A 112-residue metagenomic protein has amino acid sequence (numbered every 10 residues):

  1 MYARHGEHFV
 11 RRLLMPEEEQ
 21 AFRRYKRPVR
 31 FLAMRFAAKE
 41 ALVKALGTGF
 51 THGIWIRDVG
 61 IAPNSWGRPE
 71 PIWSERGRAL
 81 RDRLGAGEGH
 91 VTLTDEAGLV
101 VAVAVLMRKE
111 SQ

Functional and structural regions predicted by a protein language model:
M1-Q112: Core catalytic alpha/beta fold that binds nucleotide/phospho-ligands
